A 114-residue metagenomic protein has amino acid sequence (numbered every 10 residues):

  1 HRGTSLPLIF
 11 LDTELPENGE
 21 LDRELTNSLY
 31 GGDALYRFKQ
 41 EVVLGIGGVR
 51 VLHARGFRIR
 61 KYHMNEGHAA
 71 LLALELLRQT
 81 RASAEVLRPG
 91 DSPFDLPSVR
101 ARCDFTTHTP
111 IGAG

Functional and structural regions predicted by a protein language model:
H1-G114: Catalytic cores of carbohydrate-active enzymes across secretory and cytosolic contexts
